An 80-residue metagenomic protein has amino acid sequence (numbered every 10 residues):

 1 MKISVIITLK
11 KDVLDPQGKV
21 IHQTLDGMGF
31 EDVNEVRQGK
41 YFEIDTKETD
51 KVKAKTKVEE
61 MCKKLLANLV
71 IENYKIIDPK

Functional and structural regions predicted by a protein language model:
K2-S4, T8-Y41, K47, K55-K80: Long, contiguous binding/interaction regions
